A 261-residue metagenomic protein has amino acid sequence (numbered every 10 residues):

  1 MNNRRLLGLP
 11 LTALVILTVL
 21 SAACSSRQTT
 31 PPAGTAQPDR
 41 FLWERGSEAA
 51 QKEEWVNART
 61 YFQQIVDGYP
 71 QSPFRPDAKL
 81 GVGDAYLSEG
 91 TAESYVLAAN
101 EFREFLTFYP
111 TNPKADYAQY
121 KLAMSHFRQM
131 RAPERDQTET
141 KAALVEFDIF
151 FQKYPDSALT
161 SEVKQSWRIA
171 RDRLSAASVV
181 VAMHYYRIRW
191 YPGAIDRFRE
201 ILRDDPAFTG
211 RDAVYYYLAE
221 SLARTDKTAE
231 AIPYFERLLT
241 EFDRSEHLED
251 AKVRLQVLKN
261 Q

Functional and structural regions predicted by a protein language model:
N2-L6, L20-Q261: Acidic, polar-rich low-complexity tracts and alpha-helical solenoid repeat scaffolds
P10-S21: Bacterial N-terminal signal peptides
